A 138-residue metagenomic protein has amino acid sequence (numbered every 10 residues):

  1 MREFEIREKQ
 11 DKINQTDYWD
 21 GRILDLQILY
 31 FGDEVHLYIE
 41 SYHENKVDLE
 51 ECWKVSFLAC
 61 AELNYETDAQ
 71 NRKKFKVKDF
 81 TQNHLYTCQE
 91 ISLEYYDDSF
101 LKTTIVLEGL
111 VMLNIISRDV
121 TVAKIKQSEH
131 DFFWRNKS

Functional and structural regions predicted by a protein language model:
M1-S138: Surface-exposed, interaction-prone regions used to assemble/regulate multi-protein complexes
